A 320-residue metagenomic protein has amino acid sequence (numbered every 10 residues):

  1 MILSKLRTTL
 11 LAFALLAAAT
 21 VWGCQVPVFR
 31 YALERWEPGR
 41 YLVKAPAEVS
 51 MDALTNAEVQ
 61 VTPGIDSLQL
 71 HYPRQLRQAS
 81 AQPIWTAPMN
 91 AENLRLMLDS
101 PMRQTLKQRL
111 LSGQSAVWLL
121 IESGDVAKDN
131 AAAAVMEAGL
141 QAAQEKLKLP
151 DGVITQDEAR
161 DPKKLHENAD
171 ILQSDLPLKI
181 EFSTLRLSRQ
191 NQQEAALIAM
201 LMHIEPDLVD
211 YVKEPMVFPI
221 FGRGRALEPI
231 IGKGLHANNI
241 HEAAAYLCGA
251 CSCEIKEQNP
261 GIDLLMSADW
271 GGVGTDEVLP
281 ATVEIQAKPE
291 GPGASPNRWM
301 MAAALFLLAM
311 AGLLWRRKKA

Functional and structural regions predicted by a protein language model:
M1-L10: Bacterial N-terminal signal peptides that target proteins for export
L10-T20: Bacterial N-terminal signal peptides
W22-A320: Non-globular targeting/processing and membrane-anchoring segments
